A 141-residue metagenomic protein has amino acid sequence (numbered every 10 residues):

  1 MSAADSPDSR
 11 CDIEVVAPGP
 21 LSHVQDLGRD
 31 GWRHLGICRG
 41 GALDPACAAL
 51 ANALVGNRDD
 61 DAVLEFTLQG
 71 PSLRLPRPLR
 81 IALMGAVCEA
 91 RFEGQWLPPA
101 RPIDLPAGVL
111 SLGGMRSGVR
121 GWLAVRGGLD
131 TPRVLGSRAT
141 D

Functional and structural regions predicted by a protein language model:
M1-D141: Conserved "landmark" site that anchors the functional core of diverse proteins
